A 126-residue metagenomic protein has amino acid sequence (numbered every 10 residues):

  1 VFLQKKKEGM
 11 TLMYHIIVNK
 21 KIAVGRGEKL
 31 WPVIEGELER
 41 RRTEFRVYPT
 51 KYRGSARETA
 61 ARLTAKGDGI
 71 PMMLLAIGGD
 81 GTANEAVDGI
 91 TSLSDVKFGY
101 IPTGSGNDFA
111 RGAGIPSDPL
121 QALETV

Functional and structural regions predicted by a protein language model:
F2-L74, D88, L120-Q121: ATP/NTP phosphate-donor binding region
H15-V18, R40-R41, S92-V126: Catalytic core of DAGKc-family lipid kinases
S55, T82, S105: Short phosphate-engaging motifs
E58, E85-A86, D108-F109: Phosphate- and divalent-cation-binding pockets in alpha/beta enzyme and binding domains that engage nucleotide-derived
A76-G81: N-terminal glycine-rich "phosphate-gripper" loop used for MgATP/nucleotide binding and carboxylate activation
T82-S94: Short Gly/Thr/Asp-enriched flexible loops that form oxyanion-binding sites at enzyme active sites
